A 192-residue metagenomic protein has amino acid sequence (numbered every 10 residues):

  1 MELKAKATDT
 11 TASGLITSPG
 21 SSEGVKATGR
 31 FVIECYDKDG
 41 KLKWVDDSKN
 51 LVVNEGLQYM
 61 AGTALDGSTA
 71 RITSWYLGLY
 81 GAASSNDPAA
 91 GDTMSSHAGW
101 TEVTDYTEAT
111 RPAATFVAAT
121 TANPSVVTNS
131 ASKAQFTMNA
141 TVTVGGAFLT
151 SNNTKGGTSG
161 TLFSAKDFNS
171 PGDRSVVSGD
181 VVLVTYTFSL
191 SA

Functional and structural regions predicted by a protein language model:
M1-G145, S151-A192: Small cysteine-rich, disulfide-bonded extracellular modules of the LU/uPAR three-finger superfamily and closely related
